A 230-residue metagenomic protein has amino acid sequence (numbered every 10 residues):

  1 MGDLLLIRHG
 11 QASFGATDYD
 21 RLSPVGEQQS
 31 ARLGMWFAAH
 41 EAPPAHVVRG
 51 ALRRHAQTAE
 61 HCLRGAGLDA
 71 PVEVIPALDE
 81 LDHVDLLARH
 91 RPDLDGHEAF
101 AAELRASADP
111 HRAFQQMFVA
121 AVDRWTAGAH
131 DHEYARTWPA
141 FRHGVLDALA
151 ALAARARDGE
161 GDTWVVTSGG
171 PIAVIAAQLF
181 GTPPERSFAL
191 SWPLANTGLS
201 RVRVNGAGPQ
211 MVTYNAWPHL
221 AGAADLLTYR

Functional and structural regions predicted by a protein language model:
G2, L68, L81-D109, A154-D162 (+1 more regions): Acidic, low-complexity terminal tails and accessory targeting/binding regions of phosphate-metabolizing enzymes
D3-L5, G10-R64, T137-G144: Loop-to-helix element that buttresses phosphate recognition and phosphoryl-transfer chemistry
I7, I75-A77, Y214: Conserved beta-strand termini and adjacent loop/short-helix elements that scaffold enzyme active sites in alpha/beta
G10, G169-G170, N215: Active-site metal-binding loops of divalent metal-dependent hydrolases
G34-Q116: Phosphate-coordination/substrate-recognition cap region in phosphate-metabolizing enzymes
R54, P171-I172: Alpha-helix capping/helix-boundary segments
A99-A140: Short glycine/proline- and acidic residue-enriched helix-loop micro-motifs that form flexible lids or anion-recognition
H132-T163: A mid-sequence, solvent-exposed acidic-amphipathic segment
